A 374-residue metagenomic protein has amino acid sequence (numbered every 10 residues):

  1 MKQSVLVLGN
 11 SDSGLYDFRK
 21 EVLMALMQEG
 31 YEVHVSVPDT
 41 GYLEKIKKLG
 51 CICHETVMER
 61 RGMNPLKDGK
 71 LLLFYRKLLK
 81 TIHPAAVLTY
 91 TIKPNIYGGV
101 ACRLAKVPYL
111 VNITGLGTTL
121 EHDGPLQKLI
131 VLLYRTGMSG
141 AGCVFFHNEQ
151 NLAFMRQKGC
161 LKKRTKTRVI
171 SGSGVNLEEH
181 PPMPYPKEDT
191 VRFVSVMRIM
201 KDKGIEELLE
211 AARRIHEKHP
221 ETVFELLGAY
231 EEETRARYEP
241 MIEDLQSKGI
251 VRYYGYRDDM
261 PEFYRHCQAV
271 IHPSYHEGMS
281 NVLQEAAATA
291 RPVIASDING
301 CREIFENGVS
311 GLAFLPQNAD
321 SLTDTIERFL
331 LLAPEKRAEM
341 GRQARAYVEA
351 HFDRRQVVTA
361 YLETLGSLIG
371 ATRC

Functional and structural regions predicted by a protein language model:
E55, R135-P181: Donor nucleotide-sugar binding/catalytic pocket of nucleotide-sugar-dependent glycosyltransferases
M63-K67, R156-Q157, R164, S171-T190 (+3 more regions): Acidic anion/phosphate-binding donor-loop and adjacent secondary structure in glycosyltransferase catalytic cores
P184-K203, L208-A212, E225: Conserved donor-binding/catalytic core segment of Leloir-type glycosyltransferases
Y238-G255: Nucleotide-activated donor-binding/catalytic signature segment of Leloir-type glycosyltransferases, i.e., the conserved
Y256, Y275: Aromatic "clamp/platform" in nucleotide-sugar-dependent glycosyltransferases that forms part of the donor/acceptor
P292-A295: Short hydrophobic beta-strand element within catalytic cores of glycosyltransferases and related nucleotide-activated
E306-G308, L312-A319, R328-P334: Conserved acidic donor-binding segment of nucleotide-sugar-dependent glycosyltransferases
E335-H351, A360: A short, well-ordered alpha-helix in the C-terminal region of glycosyltransferases
